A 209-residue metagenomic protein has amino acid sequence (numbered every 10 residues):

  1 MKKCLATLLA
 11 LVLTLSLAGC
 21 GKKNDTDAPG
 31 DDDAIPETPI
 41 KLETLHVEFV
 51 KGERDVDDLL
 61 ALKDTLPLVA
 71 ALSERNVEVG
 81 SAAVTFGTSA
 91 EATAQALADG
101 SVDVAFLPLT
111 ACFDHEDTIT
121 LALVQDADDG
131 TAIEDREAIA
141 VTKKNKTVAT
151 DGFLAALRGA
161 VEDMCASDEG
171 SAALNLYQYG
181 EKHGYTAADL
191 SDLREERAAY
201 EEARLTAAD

Functional and structural regions predicted by a protein language model:
M1-L9: Positively charged n-region of N-terminal signal peptides that target proteins for export
L15-G19: C-terminal motif of bacterial Sec signal peptides marking the signal peptidase cleavage site
G21-K23: Bacterial signal peptide processing site
T38-F113: Extracytoplasmic small-molecule ligand-binding "clamshell" domains of the periplasmic binding protein/Venus flytrap
P39-F49, R54, D58-P67, G152-D209: An extracytoplasmic/periplasmic, membrane-proximal ligand-sensing/linker region
E48-G52, E134-G152: A bilobed periplasmic-binding-protein/Venus flytrap-type ligand-binding module shared by bacterial periplasmic
S73-V77, A98, V102, D117 (+1 more regions): Sec-exported extracytoplasmic/periplasmic mature domains
D114-D128, D135-E137, K144-N145, E202-A203: Ligand-binding "clamshell"
